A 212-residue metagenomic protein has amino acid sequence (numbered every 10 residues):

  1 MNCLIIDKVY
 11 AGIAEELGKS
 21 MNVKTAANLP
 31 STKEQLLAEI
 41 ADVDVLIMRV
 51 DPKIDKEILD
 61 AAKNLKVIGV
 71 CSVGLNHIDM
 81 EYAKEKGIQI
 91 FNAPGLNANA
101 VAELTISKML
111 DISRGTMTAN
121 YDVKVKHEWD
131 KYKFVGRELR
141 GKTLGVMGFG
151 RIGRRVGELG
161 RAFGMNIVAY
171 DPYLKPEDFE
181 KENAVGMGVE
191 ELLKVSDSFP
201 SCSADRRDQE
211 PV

Functional and structural regions predicted by a protein language model:
M1-F91, E191-K194, S201: An N-terminal-biased, well-structured beta-alpha scaffold segment characteristic of Rossmann-like dinucleotide-binding
I5, L144-V146: Hydrophobic Val/Ile/Leu positions in short beta-strands of Rossmann-like dinucleotide-binding domains
T25-S31, R49-V50, V123-Y132, F179-G186 (+1 more regions): Short gly/ser/thr-rich secondary-structure transition/capping motifs
A41, I54-L59, L174-V212: Rossmann-like adenosine-cofactor binding region
K86, P94-T143, E158-A162: Phosphate-binding beta-alpha-beta segment of Rossmann-like dinucleotide-binding domains, i.e., the NAD(P)
F149-G150: Glycine-rich Rossmann-fold phosphate-binding loop(s) that bind the pyrophosphate of adenine dinucleotide cofactors
G153-R154: N-terminal Rossmann-fold NAD(P) dinucleotide-binding loop
A162-E180: NAD(P)-binding Rossmann-fold cofactor-contacting core
